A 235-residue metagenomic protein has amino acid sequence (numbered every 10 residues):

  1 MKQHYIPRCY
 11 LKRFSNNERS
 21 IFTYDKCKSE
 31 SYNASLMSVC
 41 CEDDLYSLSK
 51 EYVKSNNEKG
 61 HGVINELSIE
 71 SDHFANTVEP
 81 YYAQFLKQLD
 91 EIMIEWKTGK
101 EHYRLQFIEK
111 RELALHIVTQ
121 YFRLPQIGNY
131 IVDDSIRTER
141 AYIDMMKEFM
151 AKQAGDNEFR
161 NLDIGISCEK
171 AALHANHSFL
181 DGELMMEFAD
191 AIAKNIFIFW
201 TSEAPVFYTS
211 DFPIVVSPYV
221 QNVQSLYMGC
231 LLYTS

Functional and structural regions predicted by a protein language model:
M1-S235: Alpha-helical structural context detector biased toward long hydrophobic helices
